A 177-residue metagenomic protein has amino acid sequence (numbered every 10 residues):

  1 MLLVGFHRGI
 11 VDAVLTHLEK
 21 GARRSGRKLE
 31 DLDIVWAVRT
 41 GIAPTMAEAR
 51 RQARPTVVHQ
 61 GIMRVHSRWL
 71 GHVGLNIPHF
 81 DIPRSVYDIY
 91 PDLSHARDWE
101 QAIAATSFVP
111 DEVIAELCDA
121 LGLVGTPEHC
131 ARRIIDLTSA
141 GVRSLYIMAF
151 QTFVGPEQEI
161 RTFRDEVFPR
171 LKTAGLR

Functional and structural regions predicted by a protein language model:
M1-L3, L32-V38, L145-M148: Hydrophobic faces of well-ordered beta-strands that scaffold small-molecule active sites in alpha/beta enzyme cores
M1-S25: Loop-centered beta-sheet repeat module
L3-I10, H59-L70, M148-F150: Glycine-rich phosphate-binding active-site loops on the catalytic face of alpha/beta enzymes
G5-R8, D81, M148-R161: Glycine-rich, proline-tolerant flexible connector loops at the mouths of alpha/beta enzymes
V11-E19, V154-L176: C-terminal helical cap(s) of enzyme catalytic domains, especially alpha/beta-barrels
T16-D136, K172-R177: An alpha-helical appendage that flanks or caps ligand/catalytic pockets
